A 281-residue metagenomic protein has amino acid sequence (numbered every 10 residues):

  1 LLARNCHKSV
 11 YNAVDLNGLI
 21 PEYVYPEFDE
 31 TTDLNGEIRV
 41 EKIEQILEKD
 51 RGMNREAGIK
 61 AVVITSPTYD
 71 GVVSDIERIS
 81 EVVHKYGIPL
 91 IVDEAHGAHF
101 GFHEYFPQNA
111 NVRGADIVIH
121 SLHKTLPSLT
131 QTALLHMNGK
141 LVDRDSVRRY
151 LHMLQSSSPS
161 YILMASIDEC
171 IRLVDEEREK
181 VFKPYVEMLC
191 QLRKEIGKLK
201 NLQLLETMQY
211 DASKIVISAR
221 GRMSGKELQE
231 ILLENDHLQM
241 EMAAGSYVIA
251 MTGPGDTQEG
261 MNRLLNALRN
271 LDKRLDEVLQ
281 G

Functional and structural regions predicted by a protein language model:
L1-E206, A219: Conserved PLP-enzyme active-site core in the AAT-like
Q191-G281: Conserved C-terminal alpha-helix-loop-beta "cap" of PLP-dependent enzymes that closes/shapes the active-site mouth
